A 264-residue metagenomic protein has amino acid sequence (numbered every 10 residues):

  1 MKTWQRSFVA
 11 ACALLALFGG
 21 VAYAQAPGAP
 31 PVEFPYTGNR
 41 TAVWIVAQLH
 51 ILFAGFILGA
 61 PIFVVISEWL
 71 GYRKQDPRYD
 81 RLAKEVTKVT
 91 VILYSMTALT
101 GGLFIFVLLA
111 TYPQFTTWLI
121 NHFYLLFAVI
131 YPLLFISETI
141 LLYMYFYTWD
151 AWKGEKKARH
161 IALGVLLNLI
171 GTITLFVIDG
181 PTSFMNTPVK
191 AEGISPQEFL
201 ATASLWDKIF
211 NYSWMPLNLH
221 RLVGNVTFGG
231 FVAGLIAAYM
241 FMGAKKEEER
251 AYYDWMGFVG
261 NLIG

Functional and structural regions predicted by a protein language model:
M1-Q25: N-terminal secretory/membrane targeting signals
G20-G264: Polytopic transmembrane helical bundles with strong interfacial aromatic enrichment
